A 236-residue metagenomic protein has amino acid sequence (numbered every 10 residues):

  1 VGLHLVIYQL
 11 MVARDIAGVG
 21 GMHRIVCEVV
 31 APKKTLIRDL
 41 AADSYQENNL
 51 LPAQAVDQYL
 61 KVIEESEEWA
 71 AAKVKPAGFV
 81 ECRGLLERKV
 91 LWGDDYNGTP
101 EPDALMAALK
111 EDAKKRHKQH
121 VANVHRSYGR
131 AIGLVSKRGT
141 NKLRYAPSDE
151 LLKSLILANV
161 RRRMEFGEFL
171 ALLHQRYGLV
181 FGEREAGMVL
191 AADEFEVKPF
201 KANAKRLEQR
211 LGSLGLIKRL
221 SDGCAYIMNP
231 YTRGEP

Functional and structural regions predicted by a protein language model:
V1-E101: Long, compositionally biased intrinsically disordered regions
W69-P236: C-terminal structured domains
